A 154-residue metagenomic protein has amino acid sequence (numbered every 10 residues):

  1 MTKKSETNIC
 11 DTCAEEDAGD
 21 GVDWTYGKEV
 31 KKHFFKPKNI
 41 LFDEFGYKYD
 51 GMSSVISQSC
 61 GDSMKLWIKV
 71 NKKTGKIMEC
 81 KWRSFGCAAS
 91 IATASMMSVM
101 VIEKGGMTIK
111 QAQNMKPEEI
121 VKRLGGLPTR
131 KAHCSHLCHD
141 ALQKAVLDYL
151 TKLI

Functional and structural regions predicted by a protein language model:
M1-I40, E44, M52-S53, M107-I154: C-terminal binding/interaction regions
D23, G27, S57-G61, S90: Hydrophobic alpha-helical segments and helix-packing faces
K32, K36-I77, W82: Structured beta-strand/loop patches that form or line metal/cofactor-binding pockets in enzymes
S59, K69-H136: Active-site- and interface-proximal helix/loop "cap" or "latch" segments in soluble metabolic and energy-transducing
